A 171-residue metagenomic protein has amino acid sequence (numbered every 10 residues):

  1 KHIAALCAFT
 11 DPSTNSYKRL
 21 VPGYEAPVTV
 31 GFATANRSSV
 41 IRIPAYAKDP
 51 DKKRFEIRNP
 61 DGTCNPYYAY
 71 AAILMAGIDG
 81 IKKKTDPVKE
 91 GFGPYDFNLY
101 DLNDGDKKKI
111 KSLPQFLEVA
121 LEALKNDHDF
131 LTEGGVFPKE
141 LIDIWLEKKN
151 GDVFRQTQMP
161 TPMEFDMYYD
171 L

Functional and structural regions predicted by a protein language model:
K1-F92, G105-D106: Active-site capping/gating regions of soluble enzymes
Y95-L171: Acidic, glycine-enriched catalytic cores built around paired aspartates
